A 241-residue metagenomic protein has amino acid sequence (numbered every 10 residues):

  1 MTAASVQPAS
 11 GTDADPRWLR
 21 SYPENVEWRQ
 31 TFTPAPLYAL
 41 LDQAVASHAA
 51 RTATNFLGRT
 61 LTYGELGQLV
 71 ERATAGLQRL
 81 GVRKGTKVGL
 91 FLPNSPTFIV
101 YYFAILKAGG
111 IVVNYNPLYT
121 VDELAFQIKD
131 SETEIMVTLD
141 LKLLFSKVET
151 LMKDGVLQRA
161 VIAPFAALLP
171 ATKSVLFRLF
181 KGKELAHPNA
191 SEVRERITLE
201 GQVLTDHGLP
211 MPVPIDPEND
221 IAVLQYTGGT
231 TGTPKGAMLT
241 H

Functional and structural regions predicted by a protein language model:
M1-A35: Flexible, non-catalytic linker and terminal segments flanking ANL/adenylate-forming cores
T2-V6, R79-L80, K107-Q202: Structural core segment of the AMP-binding/adenylate-forming
D13-Y22, A39-Y63, P212: AMP-dependent adenylate-forming
F32-P34, D42, A50-S95, I99-F103 (+1 more regions): Conserved AMP-binding/adenylate-forming core of the ANL superfamily
T62-G64, A222-H241: Conserved AMP-binding A3 loop
L66, V88, I105, M136 (+2 more regions): Conserved S/T- and glycine-rich ATP-binding loop of Class I adenylate-forming
G67-A73, L204-D206, A237-H241: Conserved structural elements of the adenylate-forming
L185-Y226, T233: Conserved pre-ATP/AMP-binding loop-to-beta segment of ANL
